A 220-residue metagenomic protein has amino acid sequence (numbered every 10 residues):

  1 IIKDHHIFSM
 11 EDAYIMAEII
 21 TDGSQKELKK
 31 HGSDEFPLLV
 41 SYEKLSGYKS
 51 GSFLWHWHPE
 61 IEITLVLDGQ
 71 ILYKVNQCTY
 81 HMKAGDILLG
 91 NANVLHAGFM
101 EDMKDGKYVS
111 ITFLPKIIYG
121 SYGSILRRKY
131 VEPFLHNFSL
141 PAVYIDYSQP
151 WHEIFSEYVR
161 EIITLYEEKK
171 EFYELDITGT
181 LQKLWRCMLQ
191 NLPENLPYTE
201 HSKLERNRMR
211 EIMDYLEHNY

Functional and structural regions predicted by a protein language model:
I1-I87, N93-V94, D102, R128-K129 (+2 more regions): Generic protein-terminus/edge-of-domain signal
L72, A97, N219: Detector for the N-terminal beta1/A-loop initiation region of ABC nucleotide-binding domains
N93-I118, G123-L126: Ligand-binding loop in jelly-roll beta-barrel domains
P115, V159, L181: Short amphipathic alpha-helical/adjacent loop interface patches that line ligand and macromolecule-binding sites
R128-S156: Aromatic/histidine-rich interaction motifs
P141-H152, Y166-N219: Short, Lys/Arg-enriched, Trp-marked, Pro/Gly-tolerant hinge/linker segments that flank
V159-I162, I212: Short, Lys/Arg-enriched alpha-helical recognition elements, typified by the DNA-recognition helix
